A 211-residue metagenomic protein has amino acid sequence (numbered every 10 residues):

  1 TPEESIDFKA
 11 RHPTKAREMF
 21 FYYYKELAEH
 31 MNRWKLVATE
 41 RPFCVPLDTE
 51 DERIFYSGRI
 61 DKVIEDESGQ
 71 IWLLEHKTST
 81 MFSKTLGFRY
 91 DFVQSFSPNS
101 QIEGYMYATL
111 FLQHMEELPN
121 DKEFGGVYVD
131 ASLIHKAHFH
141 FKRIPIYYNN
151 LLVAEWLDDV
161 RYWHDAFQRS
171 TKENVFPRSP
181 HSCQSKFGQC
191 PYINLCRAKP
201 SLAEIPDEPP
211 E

Functional and structural regions predicted by a protein language model:
T1-L47: A non-catalytic, helix-rich entry segment at domain boundaries
E3-A10, T14, F92, F96 (+2 more regions): Charge-dense, low-complexity intrinsically disordered segments
A28, D51-E52, S179: Residues embedded in well-ordered secondary-structure elements
W34, G58, K122: Structured loop/turn residues at beta-strand edges in well-structured enzyme cores
A38-H114: Non-catalytic protein-protein interaction segments used by genome-maintenance enzymes to assemble and couple activities
L86, Q94-S97, G104-E211: Metal-dependent nuclease catalytic regions and adjoining charged, substrate-binding loops involved in nucleic-acid end
